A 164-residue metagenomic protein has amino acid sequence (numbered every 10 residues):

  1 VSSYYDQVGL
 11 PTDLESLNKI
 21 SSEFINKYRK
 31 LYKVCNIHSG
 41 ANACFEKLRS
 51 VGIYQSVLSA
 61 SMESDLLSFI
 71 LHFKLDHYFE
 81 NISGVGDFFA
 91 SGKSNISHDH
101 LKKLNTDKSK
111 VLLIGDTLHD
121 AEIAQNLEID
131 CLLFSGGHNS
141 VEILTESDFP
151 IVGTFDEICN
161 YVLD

Functional and structural regions predicted by a protein language model:
V1, I37, A90-K93, I151: Conserved donor sugar-nucleotide recognition element shared by glycan-biosynthetic enzymes
V1-S39: N-terminal helical cap/lid subdomain that shapes the substrate entry/recognition surface in HAD-like hydrolases
P11, D76-E80, D107: Conserved H-loop
N18, D76-S91: A short, structured active-site edge motif that brings together acidic residues
N26-V57, E63-I70: Short, acidic loop-to-helix structural element flanking the phosphoryl-transfer center in phosphate-processing enzymes
S39-G40, S61, F88, D116 (+1 more regions): Short beta->alpha linker loops
G92-E122: Conserved Lys-Pro-Asp/Glu-containing loop-to-beta segment of HAD-superfamily phosphomonoesterases, centered on
L112-V152: Acidic, Mg2+-coordinating phosphoryl-transfer loop and its flanking beta/alpha structural elements, shared across
